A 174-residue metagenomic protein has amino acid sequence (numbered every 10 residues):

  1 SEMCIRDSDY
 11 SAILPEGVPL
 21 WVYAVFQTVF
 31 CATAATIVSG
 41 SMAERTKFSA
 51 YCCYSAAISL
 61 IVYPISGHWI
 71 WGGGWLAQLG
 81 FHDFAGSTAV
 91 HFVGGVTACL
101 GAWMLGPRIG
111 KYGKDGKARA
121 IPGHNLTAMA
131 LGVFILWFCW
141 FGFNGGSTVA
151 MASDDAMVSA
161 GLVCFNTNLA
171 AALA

Functional and structural regions predicted by a protein language model:
S1, A57-L76, G101-G110: Hydrophobic alpha-helical segments and their helix-loop junctions in multi-pass secondary transporters
M3-I5: Short, small-residue-biased leader/transition segments that mark boundaries at the very start of proteins
L14-L60: Hydrophobic alpha-helical hairpins/lids featuring a short glycine-rich hinge
L20-V29, A89-V90, S159-A171: Structural signature of hydrophobic alpha-helical transmembrane segments
T33-S39, V93-A118, F138, G142-M151: Juxtamembrane interface elements at the cytosolic ends of transmembrane helices in multi-pass membrane proteins
A43-A57, F84-A85, D115-A130, G161: Membrane-interfacial loop-to-helix junctions in multi-pass inner-membrane proteins
I70-D83, N144, V149-D154: Interfacial helix-loop-helix junctions of multi-pass membrane proteins
F138, G145-A174: Membrane-embedded translocation segments of transport machinery
